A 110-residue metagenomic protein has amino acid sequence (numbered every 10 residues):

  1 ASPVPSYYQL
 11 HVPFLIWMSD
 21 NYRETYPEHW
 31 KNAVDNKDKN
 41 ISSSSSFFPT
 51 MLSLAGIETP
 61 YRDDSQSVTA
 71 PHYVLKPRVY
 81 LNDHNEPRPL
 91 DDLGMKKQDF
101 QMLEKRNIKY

Functional and structural regions predicted by a protein language model:
A1-Y110: Catalytic domains that recognize anionic headgroups
